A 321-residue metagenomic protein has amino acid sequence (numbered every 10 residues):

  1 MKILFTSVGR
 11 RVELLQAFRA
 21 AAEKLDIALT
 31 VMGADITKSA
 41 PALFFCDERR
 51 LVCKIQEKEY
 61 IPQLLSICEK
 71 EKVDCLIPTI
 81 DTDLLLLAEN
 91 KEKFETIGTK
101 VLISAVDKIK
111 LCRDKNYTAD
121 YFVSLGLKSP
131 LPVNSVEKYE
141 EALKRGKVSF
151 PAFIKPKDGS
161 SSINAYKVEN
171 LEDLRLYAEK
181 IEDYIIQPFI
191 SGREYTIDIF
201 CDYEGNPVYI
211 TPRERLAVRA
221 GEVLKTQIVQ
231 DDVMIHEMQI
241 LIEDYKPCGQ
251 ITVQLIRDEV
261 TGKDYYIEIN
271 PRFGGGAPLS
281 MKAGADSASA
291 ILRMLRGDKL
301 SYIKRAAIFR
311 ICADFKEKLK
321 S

Functional and structural regions predicted by a protein language model:
M1-L102: ATP-binding N-terminal substructure of ATP-dependent carboxylate-amine bond-forming enzymes
D26-A28, S129, C248-T252: Short secondary-structure junction motifs
A34, I154, Q187, V253 (+1 more regions): Active-site flanking residues adjacent to catalytic metal/cofactor-binding acidic residues
E71, V229-S321: ATP-dependent carboxylate activation and anion-phosphoryl transfer catalytic cores that bind Mg-ATP to form
K108-R193, Y203-N206, D232-I235: Active-site nucleotide/adenylate-binding loops and adjacent lid/helix of ATP-dependent enzymes
Y166-K246, I256-Y265: Phosphate-binding site of ATP-dependent enzymes
